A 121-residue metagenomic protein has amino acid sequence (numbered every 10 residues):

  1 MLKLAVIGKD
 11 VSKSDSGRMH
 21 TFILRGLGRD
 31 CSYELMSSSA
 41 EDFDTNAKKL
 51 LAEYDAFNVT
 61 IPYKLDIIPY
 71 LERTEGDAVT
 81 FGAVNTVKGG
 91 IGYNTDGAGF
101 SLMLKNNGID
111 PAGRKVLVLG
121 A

Functional and structural regions predicted by a protein language model:
L2-I109: Phosphate/diphosphate ligand-binding glycine-rich loop within oxidoreductases
A5, L117-L119: Conserved beta-strand elements of the Class I
K9, G120-A121: Glycine-rich Rossmann-fold phosphate-binding loop(s) that bind the pyrophosphate of adenine dinucleotide cofactors
I109-K115: Short helix-loop-beta connector
